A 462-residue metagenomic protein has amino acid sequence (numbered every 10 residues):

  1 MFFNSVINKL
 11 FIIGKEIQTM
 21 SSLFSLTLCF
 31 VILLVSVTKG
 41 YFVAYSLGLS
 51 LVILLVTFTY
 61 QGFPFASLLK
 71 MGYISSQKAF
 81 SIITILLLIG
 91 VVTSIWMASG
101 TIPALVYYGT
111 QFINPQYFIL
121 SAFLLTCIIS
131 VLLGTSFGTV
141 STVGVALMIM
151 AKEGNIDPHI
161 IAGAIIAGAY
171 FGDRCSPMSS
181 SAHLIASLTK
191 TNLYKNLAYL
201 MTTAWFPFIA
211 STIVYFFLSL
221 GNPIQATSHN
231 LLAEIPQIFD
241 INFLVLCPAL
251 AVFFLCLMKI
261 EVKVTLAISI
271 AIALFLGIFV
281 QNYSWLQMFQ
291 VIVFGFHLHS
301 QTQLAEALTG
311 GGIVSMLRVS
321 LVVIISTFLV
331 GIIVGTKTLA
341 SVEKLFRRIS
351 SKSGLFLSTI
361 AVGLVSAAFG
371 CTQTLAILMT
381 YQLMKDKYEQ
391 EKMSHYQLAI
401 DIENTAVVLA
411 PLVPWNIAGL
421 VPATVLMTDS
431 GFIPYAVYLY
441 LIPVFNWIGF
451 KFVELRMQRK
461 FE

Functional and structural regions predicted by a protein language model:
S21-L33, G40-Q61, I83-I89, L244-F253 (+5 more regions): Hydrophobic mid-bilayer segments of alpha-helices in multi-pass membrane transport proteins, especially secondary
S36-S46, I74-Q77, G109-N114, L231-N242 (+2 more regions): Interfacial loop-to-helix junctions that mark the boundaries of transmembrane helices in multi-pass membrane
P64-M150, Q301-K385: Membrane-embedded alpha-helical segments and adjacent helix-loop junctions characteristic of multi-pass solute
M97-Y107, L125-T126, P223-I235, Q397-D401: Short juxtamembrane and helix-loop transition motifs at transmembrane-helix boundaries in membrane proteins
N114-T202, V362-N404: Hydrophobic transmembrane alpha-helices that form the pore/transport pathway of multi-pass ion and small-solute
I165, Y170-D173, P177, F208-P223: Transmembrane-helix bundle segments that line or gate the permeation/cavity pathway in multi-pass membrane proteins
L184-Y194, N222-A251, I272, L276-F294 (+3 more regions): Transmembrane alpha-helical segments and their short flanking loops that form helix-hairpins/helix-helix interfaces
L188-F208, S350-E462: C-terminal transmembrane helix pair
